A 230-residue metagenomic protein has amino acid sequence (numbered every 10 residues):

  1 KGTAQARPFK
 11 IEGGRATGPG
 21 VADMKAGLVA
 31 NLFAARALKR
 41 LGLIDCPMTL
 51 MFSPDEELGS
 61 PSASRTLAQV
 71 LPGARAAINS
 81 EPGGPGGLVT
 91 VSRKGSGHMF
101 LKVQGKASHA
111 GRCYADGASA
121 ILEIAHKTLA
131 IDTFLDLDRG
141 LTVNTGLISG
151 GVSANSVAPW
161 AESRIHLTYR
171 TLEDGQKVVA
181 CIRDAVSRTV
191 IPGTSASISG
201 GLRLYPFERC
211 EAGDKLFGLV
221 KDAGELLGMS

Functional and structural regions predicted by a protein language model:
K1, V21-M24, M51, V70-L71 (+2 more regions): Conserved short hydrophobic patches within well-ordered secondary structure
K1-P19, K39-L41: Acidic/His- and Gly-rich active-site-bordering loop/insert found across diverse amide/peptide-bond hydrolases
A6, K39-L41, T66-A68, T90 (+3 more regions): Short, flexible, glycine/charge-rich loop motifs used to bind or transfer phosphoryl groups or to couple energy/partner
R15-V29, H109: Glycine/serine-rich anion-binding loops at beta->alpha junctions that coordinate negatively charged ligand groups
M24-K94: Acidic/histidine-rich catalytic neighborhood of metal-dependent amide-processing enzymes
P82-G83, V91, G97-S230: Metal-dependent amide/peptide-bond hydrolase catalytic core, centered on the "pita-bread" metallohydrolase fold
